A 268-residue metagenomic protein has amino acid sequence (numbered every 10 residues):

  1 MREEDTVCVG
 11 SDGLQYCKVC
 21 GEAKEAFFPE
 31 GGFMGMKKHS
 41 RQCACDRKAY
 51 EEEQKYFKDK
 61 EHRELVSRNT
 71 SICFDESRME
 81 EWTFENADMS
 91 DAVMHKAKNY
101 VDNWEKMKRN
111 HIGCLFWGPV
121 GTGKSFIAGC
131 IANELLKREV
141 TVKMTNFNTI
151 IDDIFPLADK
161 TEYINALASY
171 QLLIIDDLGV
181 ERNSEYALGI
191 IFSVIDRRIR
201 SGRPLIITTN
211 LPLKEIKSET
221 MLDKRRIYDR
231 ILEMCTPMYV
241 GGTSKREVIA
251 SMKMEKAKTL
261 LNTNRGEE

Functional and structural regions predicted by a protein language model:
M1-M94, V248-E268: A short, basic N-terminal segment
F33, W104-E105, E162-I164, A168 (+2 more regions): Short, flexible, glycine/charge-rich loop motifs used to bind or transfer phosphoryl groups or to couple energy/partner
C45, M89, F147, V240-G242: Active-site donor-binding loop signature of nucleotide-sugar glycosyltransferases
M94-V101, H111, W117, A132-L172 (+1 more regions): Short glycine-rich substrate-engagement loop in P-loop NTPases that contacts/grips substrate
K108-A128: Walker A/P-loop nucleotide-binding motif
I151-I154, E181-E268: Replace "adjacent to P-loop NTPase cores in ATP/GTP-dependent enzymes" with "adjacent to NTP-binding cores
L172-I174, I206: Structural motif
D177-L178: Walker B catalytic acidic pair
